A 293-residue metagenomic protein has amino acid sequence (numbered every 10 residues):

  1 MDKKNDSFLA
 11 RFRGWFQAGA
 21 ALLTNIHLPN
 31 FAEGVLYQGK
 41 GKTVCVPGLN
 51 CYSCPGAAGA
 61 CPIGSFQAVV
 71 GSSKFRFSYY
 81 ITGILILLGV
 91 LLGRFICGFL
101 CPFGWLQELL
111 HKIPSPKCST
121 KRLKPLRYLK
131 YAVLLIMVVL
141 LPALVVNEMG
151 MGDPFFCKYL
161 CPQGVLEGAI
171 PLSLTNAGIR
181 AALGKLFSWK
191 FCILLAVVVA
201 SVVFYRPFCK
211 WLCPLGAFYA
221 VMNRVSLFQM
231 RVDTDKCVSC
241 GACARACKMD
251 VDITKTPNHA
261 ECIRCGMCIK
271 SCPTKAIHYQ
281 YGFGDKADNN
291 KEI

Functional and structural regions predicted by a protein language model:
M1-T254, A260-I293: Non-ligating segments of multi-cofactor redox enzymes
